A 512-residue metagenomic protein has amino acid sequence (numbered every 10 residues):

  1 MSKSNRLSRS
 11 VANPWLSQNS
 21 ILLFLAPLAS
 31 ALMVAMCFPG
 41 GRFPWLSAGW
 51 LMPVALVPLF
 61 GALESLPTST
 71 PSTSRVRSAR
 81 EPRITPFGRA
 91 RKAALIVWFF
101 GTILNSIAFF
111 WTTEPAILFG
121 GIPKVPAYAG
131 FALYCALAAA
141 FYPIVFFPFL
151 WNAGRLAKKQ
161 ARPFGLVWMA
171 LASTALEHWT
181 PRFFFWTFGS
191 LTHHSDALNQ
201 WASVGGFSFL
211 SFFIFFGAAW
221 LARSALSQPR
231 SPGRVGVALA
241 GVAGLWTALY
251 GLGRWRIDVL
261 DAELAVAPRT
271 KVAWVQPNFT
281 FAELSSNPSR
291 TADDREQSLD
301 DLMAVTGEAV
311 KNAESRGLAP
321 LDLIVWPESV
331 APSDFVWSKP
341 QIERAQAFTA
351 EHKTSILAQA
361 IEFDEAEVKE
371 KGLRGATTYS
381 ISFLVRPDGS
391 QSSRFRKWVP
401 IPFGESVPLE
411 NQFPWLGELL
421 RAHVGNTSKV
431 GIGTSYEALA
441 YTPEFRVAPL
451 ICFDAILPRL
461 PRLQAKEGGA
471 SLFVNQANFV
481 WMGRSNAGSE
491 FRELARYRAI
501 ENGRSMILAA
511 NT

Functional and structural regions predicted by a protein language model:
S2-V259, G483-S485, A495-T512: Membrane-embedded alpha-helical bundles of multi-pass enzymes that act on lipidic or dolichyl-linked glycan substrates
W255-T512: Soluble catalytic domains of enzymes that build or remodel membrane lipids, polysaccharides, and related
